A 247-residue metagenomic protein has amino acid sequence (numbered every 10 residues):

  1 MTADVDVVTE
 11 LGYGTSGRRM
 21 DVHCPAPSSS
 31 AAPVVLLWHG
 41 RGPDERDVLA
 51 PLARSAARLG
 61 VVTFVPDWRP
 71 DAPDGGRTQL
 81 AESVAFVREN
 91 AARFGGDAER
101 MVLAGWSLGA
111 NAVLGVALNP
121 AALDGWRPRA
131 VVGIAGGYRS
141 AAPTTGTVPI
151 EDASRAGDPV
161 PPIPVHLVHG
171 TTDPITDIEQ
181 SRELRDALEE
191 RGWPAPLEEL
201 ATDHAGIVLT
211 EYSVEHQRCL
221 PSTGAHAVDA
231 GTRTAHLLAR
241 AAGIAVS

Functional and structural regions predicted by a protein language model:
M1-S30: N-terminal cap/lid segment of alpha/beta-hydrolase-fold proteins
S30-G40: Short beta-strand element of the alpha/beta-hydrolase
R41, T171-P174, T202-D203: Acidic beta-to-alpha connecting loop that harbors the catalytic carboxylate
G42-R54, W68, E179-Q180: The serine-hydrolase catalytic nucleophile loop
E45-V48, F64-A98: Catalytic nucleophile-loop/oxyanion-hole region of alpha/beta-hydrolase and closely related hydrolase-like folds
A85-D152: Primarily recognizes the serine-hydrolase "nucleophile elbow" in alpha/beta-hydrolase and SGNH/GDSL folds
A130, A135-R191: The feature captures the conserved acid-bearing segment of alpha/beta-hydrolase catalytic domains
R191-S247: C-terminal catalytic histidine-bearing segment of alpha/beta-hydrolase fold enzymes
